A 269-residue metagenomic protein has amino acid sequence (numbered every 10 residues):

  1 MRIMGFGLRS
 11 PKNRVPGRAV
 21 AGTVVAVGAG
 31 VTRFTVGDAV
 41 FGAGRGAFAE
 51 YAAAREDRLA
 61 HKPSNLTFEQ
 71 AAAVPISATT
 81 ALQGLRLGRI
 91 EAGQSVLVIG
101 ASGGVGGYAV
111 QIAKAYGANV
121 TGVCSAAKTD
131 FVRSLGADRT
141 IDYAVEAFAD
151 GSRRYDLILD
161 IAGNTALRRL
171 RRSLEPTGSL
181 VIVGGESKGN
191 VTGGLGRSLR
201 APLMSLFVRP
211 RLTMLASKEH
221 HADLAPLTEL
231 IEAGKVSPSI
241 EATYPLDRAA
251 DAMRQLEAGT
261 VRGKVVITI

Functional and structural regions predicted by a protein language model:
M1-G46, I161: Glycine-rich beta-strand-centered segment in the early N-terminal region that forms part of a ligand/cofactor-binding
F34-T35, I90, L174: Short, well-ordered loop/turn sites that connect or cap secondary structure elements
A39, S95, N119, G178-S179 (+1 more regions): Short glycine-centered segments of the SAM/dcSAM-binding site in methyltransferase folds
G44-E56: A structural motif shared across PLP-dependent enzymes of the aminotransferase-like
A72-D142: Mid-domain Rossmann-like dinucleotide-binding core that forms the NAD(H)/NADP(H) cofactor-binding site
A149-L157: A short acidic, Gly/Pro-enriched loop at the edge of an enzyme's catalytic core that lines a small-molecule cofactor
I161, T165-V236, I269: Glycine-rich phosphate-binding loop and adjacent beta-alpha segment of Rossmann(oid) nucleotide-cofactor-binding
T228, K235-A242, A250-I269: C-terminal capping/lid region of NAD(P)-dependent oxidoreductase domains
